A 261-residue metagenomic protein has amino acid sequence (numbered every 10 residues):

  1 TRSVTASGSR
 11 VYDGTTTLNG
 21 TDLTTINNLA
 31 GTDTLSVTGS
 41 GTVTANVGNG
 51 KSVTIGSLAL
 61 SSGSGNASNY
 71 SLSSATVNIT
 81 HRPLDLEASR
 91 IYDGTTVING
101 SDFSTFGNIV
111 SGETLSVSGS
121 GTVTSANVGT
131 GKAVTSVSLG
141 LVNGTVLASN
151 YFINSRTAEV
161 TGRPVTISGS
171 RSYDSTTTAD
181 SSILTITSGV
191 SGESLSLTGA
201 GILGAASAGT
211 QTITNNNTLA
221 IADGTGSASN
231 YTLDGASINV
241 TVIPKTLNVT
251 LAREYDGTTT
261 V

Functional and structural regions predicted by a protein language model:
T1-V261: Short loop/turn motifs that initiate or flank beta-strands
